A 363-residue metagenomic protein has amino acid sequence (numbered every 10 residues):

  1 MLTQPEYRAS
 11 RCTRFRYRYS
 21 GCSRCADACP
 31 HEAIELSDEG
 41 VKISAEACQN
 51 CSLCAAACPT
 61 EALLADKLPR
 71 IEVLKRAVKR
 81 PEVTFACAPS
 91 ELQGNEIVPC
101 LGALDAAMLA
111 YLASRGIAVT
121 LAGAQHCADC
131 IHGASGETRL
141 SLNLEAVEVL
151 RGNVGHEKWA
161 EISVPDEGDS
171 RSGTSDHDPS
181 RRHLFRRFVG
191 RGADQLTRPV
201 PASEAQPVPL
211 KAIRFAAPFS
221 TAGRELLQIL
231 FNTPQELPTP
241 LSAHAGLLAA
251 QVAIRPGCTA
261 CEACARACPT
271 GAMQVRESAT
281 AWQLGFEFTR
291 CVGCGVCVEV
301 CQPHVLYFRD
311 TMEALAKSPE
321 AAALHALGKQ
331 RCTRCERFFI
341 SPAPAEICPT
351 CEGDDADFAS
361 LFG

Functional and structural regions predicted by a protein language model:
M1-A62: Extreme N-terminal leader/targeting regions
M1-S23, A77-A281, F288-R290, V296-E299 (+3 more regions): Non-ligating segments of multi-cofactor redox enzymes
D27, K67-P69, E277: Alpha-helix capping and helix-coil boundary motifs
I34-E35, L63, M273, L306: Conserved hydrophobic residue
V41-I43, A281-G285: Minor-groove-contacting beta-hairpin "wing" of winged helix-turn-helix DNA-binding domains
K42-D66, D178, L324, D354-G363: A short, hydrophobic/aromatic-rich structural module that often spans a beta strand with its adjoining loop
E46, K67-E82: ABC transporter nucleotide-binding domain
L53-I71, V300-A314: Short, structured interface segments
